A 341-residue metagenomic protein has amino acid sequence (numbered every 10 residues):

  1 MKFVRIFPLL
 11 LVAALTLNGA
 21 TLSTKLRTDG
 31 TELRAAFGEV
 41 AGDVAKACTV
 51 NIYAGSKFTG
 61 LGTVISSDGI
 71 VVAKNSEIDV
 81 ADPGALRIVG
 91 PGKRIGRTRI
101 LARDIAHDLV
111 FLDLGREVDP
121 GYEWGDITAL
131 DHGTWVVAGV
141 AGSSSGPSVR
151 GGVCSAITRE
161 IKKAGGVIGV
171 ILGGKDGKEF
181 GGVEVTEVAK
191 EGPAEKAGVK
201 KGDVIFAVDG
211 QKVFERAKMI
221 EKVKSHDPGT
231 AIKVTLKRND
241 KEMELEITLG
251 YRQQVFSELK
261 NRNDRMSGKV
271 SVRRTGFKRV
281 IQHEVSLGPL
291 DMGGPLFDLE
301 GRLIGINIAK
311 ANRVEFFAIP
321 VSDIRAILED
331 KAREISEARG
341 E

Functional and structural regions predicted by a protein language model:
M1-R5: Positively charged n-region of N-terminal signal peptides that target proteins for export
F7-T16: Bacterial N-terminal signal peptides
T21-G42, A85, T98, D119-P120 (+3 more regions): C-terminal cap/linker of serine protease catalytic domains
A47-G60, V64-S148, F180-G182, E191-K196 (+9 more regions): Conserved active-site neighborhood of the chymotrypsin/trypsin-like protease fold
T63-V64, E195-K200, V204, S286-I306: Catalytic nucleophile loop of clan PA
S67, L101-R103, I157, K175 (+5 more regions): Residue-level recognition of beta-strand microenvironments
V170, V204-V208: Short alpha-helical segments in extracytoplasmic peptidoglycan/chitin-binding modules and envelope-associated proteins
I171, D176-V188, K201: Autoprocessing Asn-cyclization modules and mimics
